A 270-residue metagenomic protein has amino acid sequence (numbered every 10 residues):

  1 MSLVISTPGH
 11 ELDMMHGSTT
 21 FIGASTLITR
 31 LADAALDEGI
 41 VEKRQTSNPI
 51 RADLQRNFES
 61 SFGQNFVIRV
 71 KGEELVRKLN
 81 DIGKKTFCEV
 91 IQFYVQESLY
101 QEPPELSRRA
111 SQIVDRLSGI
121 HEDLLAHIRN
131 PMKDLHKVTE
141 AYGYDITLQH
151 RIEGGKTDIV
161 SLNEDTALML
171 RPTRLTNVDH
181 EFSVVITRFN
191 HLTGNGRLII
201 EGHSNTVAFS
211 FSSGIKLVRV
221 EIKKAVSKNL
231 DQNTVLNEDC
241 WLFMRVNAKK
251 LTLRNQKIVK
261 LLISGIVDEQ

Functional and structural regions predicted by a protein language model:
M1-D179: Charged, alpha-helical interface segments at or near domain boundaries
T166-Q270: C-terminal, beta-strand-rich globular interaction domains
